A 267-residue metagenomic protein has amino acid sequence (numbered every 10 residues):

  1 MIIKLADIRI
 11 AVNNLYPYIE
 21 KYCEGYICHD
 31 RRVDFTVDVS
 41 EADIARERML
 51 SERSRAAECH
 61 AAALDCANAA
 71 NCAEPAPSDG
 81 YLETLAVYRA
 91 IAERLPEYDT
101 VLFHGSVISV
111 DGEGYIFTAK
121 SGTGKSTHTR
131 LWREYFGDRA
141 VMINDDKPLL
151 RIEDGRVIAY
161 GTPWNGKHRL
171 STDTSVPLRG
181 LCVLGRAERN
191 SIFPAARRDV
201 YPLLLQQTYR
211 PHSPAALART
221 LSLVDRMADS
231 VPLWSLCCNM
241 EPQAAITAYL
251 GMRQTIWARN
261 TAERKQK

Functional and structural regions predicted by a protein language model:
M1-S121, L131-V141, L149-K267: A noncatalytic interaction/capping subdomain that flanks phosphate/NTP-handling catalytic cores
K125: Conserved lysine of the Walker
H128: Hydrophobic positions on the alpha1 helix immediately C-terminal to the Walker A/P-loop
